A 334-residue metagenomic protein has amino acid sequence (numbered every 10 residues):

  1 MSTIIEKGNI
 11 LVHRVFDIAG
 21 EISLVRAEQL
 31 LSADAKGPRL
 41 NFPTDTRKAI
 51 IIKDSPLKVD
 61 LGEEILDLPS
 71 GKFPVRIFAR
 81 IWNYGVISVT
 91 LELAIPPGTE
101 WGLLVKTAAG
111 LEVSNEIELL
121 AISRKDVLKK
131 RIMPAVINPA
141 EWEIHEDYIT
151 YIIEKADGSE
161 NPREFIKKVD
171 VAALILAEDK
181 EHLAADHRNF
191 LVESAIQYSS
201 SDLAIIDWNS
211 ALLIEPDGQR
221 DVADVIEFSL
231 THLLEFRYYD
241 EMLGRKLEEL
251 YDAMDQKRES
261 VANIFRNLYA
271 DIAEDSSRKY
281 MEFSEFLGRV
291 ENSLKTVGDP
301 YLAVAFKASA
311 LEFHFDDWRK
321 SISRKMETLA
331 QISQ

Functional and structural regions predicted by a protein language model:
M1-D202: Short Lys/Arg-enriched alpha/beta "domain-start" segment
T3-I5, P69, P74-R76, E193-A195 (+7 more regions): Short, well-ordered helical secondary-structure segments
V12-F16, V89-L91, Y151, L203-I205 (+4 more regions): Generic structural hydrophobic/aromatic packing signal, biased to beta-strands
E28, V105-A109, S229-T231, V261 (+2 more regions): Generic alpha-helical propensity signal that fires on short helical segments and nearby coil/disordered stretches
K58, G62, D67-P69, N209-L212 (+5 more regions): N-proximal short alpha-helices
S159, A172-I175, L212, R324 (+1 more regions): A generic structural micro-environment signature that highlights single residues at secondary-structure boundaries
F165-L268: Extended, charged amphipathic alpha-helical segments
Y238-Q334: Membrane-associated alpha-helical segments
